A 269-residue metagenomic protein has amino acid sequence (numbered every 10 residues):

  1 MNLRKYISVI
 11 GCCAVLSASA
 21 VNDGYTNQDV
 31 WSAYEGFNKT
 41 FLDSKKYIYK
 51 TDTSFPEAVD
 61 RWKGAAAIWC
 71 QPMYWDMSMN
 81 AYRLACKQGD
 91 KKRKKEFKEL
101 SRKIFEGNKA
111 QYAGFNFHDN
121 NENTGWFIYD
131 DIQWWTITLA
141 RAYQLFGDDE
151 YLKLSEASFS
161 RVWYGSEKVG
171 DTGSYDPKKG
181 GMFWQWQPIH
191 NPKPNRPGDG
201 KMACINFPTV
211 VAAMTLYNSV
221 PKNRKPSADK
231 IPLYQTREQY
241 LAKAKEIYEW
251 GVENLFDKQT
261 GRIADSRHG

Functional and structural regions predicted by a protein language model:
N2-V9: Sec-dependent signal peptide recognition, specifically the positively charged N-region followed immediately by
I10-S19: Hydrophobic h-region of N-terminal signal peptides that target proteins for export in Gram-negative bacteria
V21-G269: Glycan-recognition and catalytic cores of secretory/periplasmic carbohydrate-active enzymes
